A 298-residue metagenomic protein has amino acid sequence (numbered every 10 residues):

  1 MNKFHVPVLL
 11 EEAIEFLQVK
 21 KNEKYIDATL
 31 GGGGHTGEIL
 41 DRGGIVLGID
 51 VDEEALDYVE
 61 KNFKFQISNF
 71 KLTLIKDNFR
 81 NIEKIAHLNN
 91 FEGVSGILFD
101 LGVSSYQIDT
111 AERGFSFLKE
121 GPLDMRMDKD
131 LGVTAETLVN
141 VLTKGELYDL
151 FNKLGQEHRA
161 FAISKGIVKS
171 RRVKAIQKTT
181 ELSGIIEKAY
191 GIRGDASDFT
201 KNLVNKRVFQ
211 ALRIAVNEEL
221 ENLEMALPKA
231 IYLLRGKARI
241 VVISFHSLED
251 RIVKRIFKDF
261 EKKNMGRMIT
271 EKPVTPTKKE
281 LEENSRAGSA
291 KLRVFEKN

Functional and structural regions predicted by a protein language model:
M1-N298: S-adenosyl-L-methionine-dependent methyltransferase catalytic core, i.e., the SAM/SAH-binding region
